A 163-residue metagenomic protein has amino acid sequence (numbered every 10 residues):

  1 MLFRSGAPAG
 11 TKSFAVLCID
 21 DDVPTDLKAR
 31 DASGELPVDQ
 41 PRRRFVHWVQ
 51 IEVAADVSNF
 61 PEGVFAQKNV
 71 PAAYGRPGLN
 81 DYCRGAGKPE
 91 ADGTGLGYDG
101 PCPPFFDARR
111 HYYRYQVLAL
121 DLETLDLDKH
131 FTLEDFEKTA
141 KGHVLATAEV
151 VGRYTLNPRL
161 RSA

Functional and structural regions predicted by a protein language model:
M1-A163: N-terminus-centered regions that define maturation/targeting leaders and the start of the first functional domain
